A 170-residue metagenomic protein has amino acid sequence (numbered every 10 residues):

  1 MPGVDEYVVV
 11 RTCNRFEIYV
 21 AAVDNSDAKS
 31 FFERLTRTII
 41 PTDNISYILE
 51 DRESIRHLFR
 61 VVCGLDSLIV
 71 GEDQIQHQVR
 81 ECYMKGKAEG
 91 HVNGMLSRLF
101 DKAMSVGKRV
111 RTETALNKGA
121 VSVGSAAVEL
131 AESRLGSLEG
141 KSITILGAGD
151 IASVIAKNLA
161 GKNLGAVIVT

Functional and structural regions predicted by a protein language model:
M1-S67: A glycine-rich (often HGG/GG-containing) alpha/beta subdomain
D24-A28, I75, I151: Short phosphate-engaging motifs
F31, I40-P41, G90-H91, A166-I168: Short, surface-exposed linear patches
P41-E139: Glycine/serine-rich phosphate-binding loop and adjoining beta1-alpha1 elements at the start of nucleotide-handling
A103, G119-G124, V128-T170: Glycine-rich adenosine-cofactor-binding loop
